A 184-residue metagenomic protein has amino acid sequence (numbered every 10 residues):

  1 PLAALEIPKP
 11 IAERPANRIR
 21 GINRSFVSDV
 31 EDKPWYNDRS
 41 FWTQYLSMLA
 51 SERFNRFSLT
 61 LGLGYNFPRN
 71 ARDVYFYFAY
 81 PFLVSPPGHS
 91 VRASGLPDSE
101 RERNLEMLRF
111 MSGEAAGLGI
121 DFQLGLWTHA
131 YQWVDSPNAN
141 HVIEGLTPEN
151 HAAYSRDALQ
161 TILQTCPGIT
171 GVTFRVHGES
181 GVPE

Functional and structural regions predicted by a protein language model:
P1-H151, Q160, Q164-G171: Feature activates predominantly on carbohydrate-active enzymes
P167-G171, R175-E184: Active-site region of glycoside hydrolase catalytic domains
